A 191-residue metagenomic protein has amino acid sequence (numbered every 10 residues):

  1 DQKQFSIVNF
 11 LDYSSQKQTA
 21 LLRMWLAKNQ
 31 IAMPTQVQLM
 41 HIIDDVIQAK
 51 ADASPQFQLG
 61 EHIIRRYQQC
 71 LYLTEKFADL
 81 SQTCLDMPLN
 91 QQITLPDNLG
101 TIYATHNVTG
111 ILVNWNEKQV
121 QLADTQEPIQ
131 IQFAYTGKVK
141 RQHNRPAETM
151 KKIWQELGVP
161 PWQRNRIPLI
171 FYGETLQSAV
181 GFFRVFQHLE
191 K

Functional and structural regions predicted by a protein language model:
D1-K191: AMP-forming adenylation/ATP pyrophosphatase catalytic core
